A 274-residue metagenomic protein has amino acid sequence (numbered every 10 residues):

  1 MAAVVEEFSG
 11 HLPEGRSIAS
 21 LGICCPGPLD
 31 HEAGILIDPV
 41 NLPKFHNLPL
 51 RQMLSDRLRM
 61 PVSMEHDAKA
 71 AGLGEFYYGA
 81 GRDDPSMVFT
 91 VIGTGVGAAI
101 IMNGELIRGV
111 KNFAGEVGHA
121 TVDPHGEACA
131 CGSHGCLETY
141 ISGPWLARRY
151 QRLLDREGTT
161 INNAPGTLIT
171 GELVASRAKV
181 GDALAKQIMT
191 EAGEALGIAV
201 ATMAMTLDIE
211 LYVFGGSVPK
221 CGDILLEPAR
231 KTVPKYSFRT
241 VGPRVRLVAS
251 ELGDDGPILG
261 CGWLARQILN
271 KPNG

Functional and structural regions predicted by a protein language model:
M1-G22, D30-I35, R51-V62, G74-D84 (+2 more regions): ATP-binding/phosphotransfer module of carbohydrate and carboxylate kinases, centering on a glycine-rich
P26: Conserved NAD(P)H cofactor-binding loop of Rossmann-fold oxidoreductase domains
G34-H46: A charged helix-plus-loop insertion that forms the helical arch/lid used to bind and gate nucleic-acid substrates
D67, G93, C261: Active-site glycine-centered loops adjacent to acidic/histidine catalytic or metal-binding residues that shape
A71: Proteins enriched for Cys/Gly/acidic motifs involved in redox and nucleic-acid/cofactor modification
M87-T90: Two-metal-ion RNase H-like nuclease active-site motif
G97-I101: Short beta-strand scaffold segments in enzyme catalytic cores
F113-E116: Structural signature of FAD isoalloxazine-binding scaffolds in flavoprotein oxidoreductases
